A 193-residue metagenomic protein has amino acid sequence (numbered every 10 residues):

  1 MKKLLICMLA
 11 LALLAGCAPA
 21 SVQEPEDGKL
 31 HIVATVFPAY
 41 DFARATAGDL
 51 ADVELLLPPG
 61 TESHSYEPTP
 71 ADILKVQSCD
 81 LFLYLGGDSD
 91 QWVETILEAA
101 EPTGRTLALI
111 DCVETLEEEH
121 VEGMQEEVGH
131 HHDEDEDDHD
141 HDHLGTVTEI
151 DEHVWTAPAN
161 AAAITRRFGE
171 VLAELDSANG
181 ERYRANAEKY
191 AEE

Functional and structural regions predicted by a protein language model:
K2-A20: Sec-dependent N-terminal signal peptides of Gram-positive bacterial secreted proteins and lipoproteins
G16-E193: Extracytoplasmic metal-acquisition and chelation regions
